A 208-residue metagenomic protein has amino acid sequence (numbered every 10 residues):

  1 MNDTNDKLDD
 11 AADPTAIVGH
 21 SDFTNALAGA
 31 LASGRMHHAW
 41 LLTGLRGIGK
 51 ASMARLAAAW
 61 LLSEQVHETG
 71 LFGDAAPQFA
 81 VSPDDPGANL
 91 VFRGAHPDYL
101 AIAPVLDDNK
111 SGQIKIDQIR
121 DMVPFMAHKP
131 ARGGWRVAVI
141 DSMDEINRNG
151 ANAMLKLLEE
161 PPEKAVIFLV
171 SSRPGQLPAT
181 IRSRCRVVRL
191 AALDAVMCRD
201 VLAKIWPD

Functional and structural regions predicted by a protein language model:
M1-N149: Clamp-loader machinery-focused feature within the broader ASCE/P-loop NTPase space
G44, E160-E163, S183, A192: Short, conserved catalytic or interaction motifs in soluble domains
L61, Q65, L158-P161, W206: Active-site catalytic pocket residues across diverse enzymes, especially alpha/beta-hydrolases
A127, N152-L169: Conserved catalytic/switch belt of AAA+ P-loop NTPases
I140, I146, P161-P178: Sensor-1/coupling segment of RecA-like P-loop NTPase cores
A153-L158, R173-R184: Short regulatory helix/loop adjacent to the ATP-binding pocket of P-loop NTPases
P178-D208: Conserved AAA+ ATPase core "coupling" helix
